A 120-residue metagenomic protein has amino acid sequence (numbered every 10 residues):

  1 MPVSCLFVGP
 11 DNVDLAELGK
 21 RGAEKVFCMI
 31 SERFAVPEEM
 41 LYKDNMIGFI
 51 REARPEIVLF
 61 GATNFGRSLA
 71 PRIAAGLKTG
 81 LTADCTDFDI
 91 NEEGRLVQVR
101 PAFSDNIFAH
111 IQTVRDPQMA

Functional and structural regions predicted by a protein language model:
M1-A120: N-terminal glycine-rich FAD/FM-binding segment characteristic of electron-transfer flavoproteins
